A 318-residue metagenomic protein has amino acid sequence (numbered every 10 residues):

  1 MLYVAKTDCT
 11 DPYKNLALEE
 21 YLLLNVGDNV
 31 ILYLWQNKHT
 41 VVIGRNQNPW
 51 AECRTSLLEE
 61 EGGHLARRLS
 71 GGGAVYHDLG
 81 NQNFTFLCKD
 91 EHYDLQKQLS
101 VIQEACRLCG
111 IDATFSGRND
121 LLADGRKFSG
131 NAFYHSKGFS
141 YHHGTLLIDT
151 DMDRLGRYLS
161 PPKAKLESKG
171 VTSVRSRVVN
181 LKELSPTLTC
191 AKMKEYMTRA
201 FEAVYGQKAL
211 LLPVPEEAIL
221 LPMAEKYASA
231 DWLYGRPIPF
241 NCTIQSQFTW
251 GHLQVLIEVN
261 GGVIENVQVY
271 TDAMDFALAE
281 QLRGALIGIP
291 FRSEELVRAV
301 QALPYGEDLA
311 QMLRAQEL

Functional and structural regions predicted by a protein language model:
M1-Y93: N-terminal lobe of the biotin/lipoate ligase/transferase fold
Q36-V41, T114-G125: Short, glycine/charge-rich beta-strand/loop segments that flank catalytic centers and engage negatively charged groups
N81-N119: Contiguous, small/hydrophobic- and glycine-enriched helical/loop subdomains that border and often "cap" functional
C88-H92, K182-T187, Y270-A273: A generic structural motif
I102, G110, S129, K137-P237 (+1 more regions): Long, positively charged amphipathic alpha-helical accessory segments at protein N-termini or as interdomain linkers
A132-F133, L146-I148, S246, L253-T271: Short beta-strand elements
L220-G261: Acidic, Ser/Thr-rich low-complexity intrinsically disordered segments
